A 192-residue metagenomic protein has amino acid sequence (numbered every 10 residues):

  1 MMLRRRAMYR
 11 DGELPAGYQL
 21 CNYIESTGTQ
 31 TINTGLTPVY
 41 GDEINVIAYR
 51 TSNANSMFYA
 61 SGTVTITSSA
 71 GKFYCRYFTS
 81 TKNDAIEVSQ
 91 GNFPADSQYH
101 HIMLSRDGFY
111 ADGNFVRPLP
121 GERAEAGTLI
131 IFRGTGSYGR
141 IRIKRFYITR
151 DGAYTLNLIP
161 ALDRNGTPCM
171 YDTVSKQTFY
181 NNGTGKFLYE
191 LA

Functional and structural regions predicted by a protein language model:
M1-I47, T51-A54, R145-A192: Extracytoplasmic low-complexity segments
L14-E25, I47-A54, V64-E122: Extracellular glycan-interaction surfaces
N33-G35, G41-Y49, F58-S61, Y99-S105 (+3 more regions): Residues within well-ordered beta-strands of beta-sheet-rich folds
Y40-G41, D96-S97, R117-P120, A124-A126 (+1 more regions): A short local loop/turn or secondary-structure capping micro-motif enriched for an aromatic residue
I47, R76, I130-F132, I159: Residues in well-ordered beta-strands of folded domains
S61-T63, A70-G71, G108, G113-N114 (+4 more regions): Intrinsic-disorder/low-complexity loop/linker signature
V116-R142: Flexible glycan-contacting loops in extracellular carbohydrate-active proteins
